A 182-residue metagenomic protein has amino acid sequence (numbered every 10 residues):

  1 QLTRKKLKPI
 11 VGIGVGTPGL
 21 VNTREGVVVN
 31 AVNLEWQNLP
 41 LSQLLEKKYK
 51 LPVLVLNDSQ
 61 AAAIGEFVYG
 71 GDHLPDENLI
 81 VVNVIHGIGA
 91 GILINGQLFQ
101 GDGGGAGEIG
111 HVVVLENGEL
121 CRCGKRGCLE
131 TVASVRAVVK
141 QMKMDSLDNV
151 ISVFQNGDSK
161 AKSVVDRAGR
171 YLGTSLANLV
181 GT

Functional and structural regions predicted by a protein language model:
Q1-V11, R24-E25, K47-L51, G70-P75 (+2 more regions): ATP-binding/phosphotransfer module of carbohydrate and carboxylate kinases, centering on a glycine-rich
P9-G124, C128: Phosphate-binding/catalytic loop of phosphoryl-transfer enzymes
